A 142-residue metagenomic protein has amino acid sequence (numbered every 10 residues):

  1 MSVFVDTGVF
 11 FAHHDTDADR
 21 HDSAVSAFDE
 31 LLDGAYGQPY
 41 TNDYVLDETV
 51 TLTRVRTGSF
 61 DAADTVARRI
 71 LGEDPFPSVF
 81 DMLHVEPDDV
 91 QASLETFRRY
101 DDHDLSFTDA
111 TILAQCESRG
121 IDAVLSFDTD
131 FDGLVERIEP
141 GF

Functional and structural regions predicted by a protein language model:
M1-D19: Metal-dependent nucleic-acid phosphoesterase active-site entry motif
V3-D6, Y40-T41, L105-S106, D128 (+1 more regions): Histidine- and aromatic-rich ligand-binding microenvironments
F4-V5, A27-R56, V85: PIN/NYN-family metal-dependent endoribonuclease catalytic core
F10, L46, F131-D132: A generic structural signal for short hydrophobic patches within well-formed alpha-helices
T16-D17, H21-L32: N-terminal first-folded block
V50, R54-D81: Active-site-proximal, substrate-binding regions of enzyme catalytic domains and RNA-binding/basic surfaces
F80-D122: Active-site neighborhoods of divalent-metal-dependent phosphate/nucleic-acid chemistry enzymes
L113, S118-F142: Acidic, PIN/NYN-like endoribonuclease modules and their adjacent C-terminal/linker elements
